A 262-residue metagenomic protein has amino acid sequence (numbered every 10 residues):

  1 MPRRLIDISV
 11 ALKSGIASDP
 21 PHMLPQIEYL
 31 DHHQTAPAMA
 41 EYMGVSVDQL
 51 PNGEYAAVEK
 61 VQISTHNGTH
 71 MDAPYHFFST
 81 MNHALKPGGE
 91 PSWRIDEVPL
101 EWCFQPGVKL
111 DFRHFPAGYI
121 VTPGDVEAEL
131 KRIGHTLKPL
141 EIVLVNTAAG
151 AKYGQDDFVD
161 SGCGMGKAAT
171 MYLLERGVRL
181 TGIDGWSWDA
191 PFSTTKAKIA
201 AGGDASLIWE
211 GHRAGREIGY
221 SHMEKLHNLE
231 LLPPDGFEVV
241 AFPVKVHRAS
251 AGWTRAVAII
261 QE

Functional and structural regions predicted by a protein language model:
M1-E262: Active-/binding-site microenvironments in catalytic and ligand-binding cores
